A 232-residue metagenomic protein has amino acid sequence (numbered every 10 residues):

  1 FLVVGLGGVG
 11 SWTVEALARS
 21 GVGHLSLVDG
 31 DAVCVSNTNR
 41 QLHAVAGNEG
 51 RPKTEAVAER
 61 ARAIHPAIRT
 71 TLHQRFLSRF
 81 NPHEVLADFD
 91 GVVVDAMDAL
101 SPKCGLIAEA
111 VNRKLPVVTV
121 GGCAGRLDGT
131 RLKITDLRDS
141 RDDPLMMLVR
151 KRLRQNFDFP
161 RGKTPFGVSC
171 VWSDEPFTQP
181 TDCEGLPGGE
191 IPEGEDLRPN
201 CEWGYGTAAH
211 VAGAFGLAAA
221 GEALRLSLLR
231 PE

Functional and structural regions predicted by a protein language model:
F1-E232: Adenine nucleotide-associated cytosolic modules
